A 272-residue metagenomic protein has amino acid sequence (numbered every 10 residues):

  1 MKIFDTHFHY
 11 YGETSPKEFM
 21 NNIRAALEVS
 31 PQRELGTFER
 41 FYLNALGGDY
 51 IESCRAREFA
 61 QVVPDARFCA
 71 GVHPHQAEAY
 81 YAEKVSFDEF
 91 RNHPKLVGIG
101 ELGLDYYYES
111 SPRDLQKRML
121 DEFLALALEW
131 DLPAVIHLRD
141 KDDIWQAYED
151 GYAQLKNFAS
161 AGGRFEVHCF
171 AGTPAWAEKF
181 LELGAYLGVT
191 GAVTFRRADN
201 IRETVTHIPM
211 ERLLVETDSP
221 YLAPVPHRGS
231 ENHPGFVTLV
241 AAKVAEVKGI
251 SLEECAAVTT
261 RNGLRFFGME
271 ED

Functional and structural regions predicted by a protein language model:
M1-D272: Mid-domain alpha/beta scaffold segments of enzyme catalytic cores
